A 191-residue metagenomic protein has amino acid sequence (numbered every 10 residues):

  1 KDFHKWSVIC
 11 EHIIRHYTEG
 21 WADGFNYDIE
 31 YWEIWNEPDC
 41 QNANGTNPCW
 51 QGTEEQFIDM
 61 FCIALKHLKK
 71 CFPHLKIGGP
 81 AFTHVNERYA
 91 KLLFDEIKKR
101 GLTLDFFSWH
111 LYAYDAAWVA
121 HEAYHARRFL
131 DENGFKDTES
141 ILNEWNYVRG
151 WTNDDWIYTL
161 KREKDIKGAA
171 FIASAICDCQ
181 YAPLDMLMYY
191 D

Functional and structural regions predicted by a protein language model:
K1-H4, P38-Q51, T152-L160: Surface-exposed, active-site-proximal loop segments in enzymatic domains
K1-I14, F25, Q51-G78: Aromatic-lined substrate-binding rim segments of carbohydrate-active enzymes
W6, C10, F57, F61 (+4 more regions): Aromatic/hydrophobic pocket-lining residues that form the small-molecule binding cavity in soluble enzyme cores
I14-G52, G78-H84, L102-A113, S140-Y147 (+1 more regions): Active-site groove signature of glycoside hydrolases
Y17, A64, L68, A126-L130: Hydrophobic positions in alpha-helices of CheY-like receiver
G24, L68-L75, K99-T103, L130-K136: Short helix-capping segments at alpha-helix termini
V85-R100, V119, A123: Distinct, well-ordered alpha-helical segments
N146-D191: Aromatic/acidic polysaccharide-binding cleft in carbohydrate-active enzymes
